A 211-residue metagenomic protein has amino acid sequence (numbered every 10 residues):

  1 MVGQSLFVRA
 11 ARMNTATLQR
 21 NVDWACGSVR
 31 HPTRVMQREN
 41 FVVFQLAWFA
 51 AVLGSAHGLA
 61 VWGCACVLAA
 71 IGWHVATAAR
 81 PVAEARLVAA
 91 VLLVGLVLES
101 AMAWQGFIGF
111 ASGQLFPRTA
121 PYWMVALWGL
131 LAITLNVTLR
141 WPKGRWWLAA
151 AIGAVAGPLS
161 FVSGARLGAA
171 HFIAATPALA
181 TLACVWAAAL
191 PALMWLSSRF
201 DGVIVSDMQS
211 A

Functional and structural regions predicted by a protein language model:
N14-N21, V29-A211: Aromatic-rich, lipid-facing transmembrane alpha helices and their immediate juxtamembrane interface loops in integral
